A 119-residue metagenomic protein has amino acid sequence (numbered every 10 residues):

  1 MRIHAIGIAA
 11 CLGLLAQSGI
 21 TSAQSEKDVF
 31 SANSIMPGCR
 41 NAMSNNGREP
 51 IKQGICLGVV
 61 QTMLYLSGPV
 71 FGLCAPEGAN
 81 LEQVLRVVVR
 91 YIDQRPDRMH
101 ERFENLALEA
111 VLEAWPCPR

Functional and structural regions predicted by a protein language model:
M1-I8: Bacterial N-terminal signal peptides that target proteins for export
C11, A16-I20: N-terminal signal peptide c-region/cleavage motif recognized by signal peptidases
S22-Q24: Boundary of Sec targeting at the N-terminus
K27-V87: Short N-proximal segments of mature Sec-exported proteins
Y65-R119: Compact alpha-helical subdomains of small soluble proteins
